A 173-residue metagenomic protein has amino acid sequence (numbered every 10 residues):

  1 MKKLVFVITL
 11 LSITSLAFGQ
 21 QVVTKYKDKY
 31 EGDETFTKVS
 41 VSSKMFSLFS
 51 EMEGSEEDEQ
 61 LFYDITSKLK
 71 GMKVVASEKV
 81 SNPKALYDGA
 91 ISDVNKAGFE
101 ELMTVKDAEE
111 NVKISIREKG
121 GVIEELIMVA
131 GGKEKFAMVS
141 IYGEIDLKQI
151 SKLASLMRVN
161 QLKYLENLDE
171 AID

Functional and structural regions predicted by a protein language model:
M1-Y26: Bacterial Sec-dependent N-terminal signal peptides
V23-A90: Early exported N-terminus immediately downstream of N-terminal targeting peptides
T35, K70, E110-V112, V122-L126 (+1 more regions): Envelope-exposed proteins and targeting segments
K38-S40, K73-V75, K113-S115, I127-V129 (+1 more regions): Soluble periplasmic/extracytoplasmic beta-strand elements of cell-envelope proteins
V94-E118, E166-A171: Short Gly/Thr-rich strand-loop-strand
K119-I150, A154: A short, solvent-exposed beta-edge/loop patch
E144-D173: C-terminal partner/receptor-binding element of secreted or periplasmic proteins
